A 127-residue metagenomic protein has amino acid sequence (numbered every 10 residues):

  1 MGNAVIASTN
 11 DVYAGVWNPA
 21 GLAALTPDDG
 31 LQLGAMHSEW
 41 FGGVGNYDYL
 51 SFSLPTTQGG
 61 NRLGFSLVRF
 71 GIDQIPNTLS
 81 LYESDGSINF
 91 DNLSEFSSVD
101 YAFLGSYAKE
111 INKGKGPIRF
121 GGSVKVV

Functional and structural regions predicted by a protein language model:
G2-V127: Subset of outer-membrane beta-barrel
